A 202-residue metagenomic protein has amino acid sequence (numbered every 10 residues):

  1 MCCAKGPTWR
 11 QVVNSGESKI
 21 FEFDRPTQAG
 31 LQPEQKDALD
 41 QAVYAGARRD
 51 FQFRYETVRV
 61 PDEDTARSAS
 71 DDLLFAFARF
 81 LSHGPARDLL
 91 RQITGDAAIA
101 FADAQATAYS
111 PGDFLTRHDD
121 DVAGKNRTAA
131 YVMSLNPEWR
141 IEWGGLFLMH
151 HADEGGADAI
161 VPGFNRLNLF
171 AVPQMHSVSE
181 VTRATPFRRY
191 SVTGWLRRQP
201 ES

Functional and structural regions predicted by a protein language model:
M1-L169, P173-S202: Fe(II)/2-oxoglutarate oxygenase catalytic core
